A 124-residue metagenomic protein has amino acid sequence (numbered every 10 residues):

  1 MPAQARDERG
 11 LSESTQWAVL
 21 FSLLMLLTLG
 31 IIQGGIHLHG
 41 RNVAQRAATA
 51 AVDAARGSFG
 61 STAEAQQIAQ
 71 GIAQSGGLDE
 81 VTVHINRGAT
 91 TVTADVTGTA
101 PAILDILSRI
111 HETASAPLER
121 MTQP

Functional and structural regions predicted by a protein language model:
M1-Q66: Alpha-helical assembly-interface signal, strongest on the long, hydrophobic N-terminal helix that forms
G60-P124: Short, conserved structural patches
